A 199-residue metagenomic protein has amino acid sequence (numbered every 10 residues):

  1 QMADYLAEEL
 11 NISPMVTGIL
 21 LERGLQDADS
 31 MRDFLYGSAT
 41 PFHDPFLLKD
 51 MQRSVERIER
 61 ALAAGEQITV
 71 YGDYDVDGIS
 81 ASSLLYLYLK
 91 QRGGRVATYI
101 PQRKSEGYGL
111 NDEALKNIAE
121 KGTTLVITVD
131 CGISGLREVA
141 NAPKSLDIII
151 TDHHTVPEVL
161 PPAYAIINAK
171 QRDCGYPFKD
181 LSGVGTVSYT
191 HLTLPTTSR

Functional and structural regions predicted by a protein language model:
Q1-L192: Replace "Mg2+/Mn2+-dependent" with "divalent metal-dependent
H191, T196-R199: Single conserved hydrophobic/aromatic residue that forms the stacking wall/gate of nucleotide- or nucleobase-binding
